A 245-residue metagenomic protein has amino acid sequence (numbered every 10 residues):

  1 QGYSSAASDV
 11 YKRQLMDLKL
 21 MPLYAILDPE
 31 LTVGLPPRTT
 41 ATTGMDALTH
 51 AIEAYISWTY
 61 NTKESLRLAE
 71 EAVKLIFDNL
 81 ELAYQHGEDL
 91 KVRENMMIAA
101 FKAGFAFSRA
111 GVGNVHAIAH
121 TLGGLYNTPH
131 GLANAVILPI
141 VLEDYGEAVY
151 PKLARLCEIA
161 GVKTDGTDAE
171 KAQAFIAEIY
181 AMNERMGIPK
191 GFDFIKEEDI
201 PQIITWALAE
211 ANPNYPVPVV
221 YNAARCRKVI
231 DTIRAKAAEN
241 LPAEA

Functional and structural regions predicted by a protein language model:
Q1-A7, Y11: Single conserved hydrophobic/aromatic residue that forms the stacking wall/gate of nucleotide- or nucleobase-binding
D9-A110, P218: Carboxylate- and glycine-rich phosphate/diphosphate-binding segment that chelates Mg2+/Mn2+
A47-A54, R67, E71-L82, N95-I98 (+9 more regions): Alpha-helical scaffold segments in soluble metabolic enzymes
Y55-N61, A110-V112, D144-P151, A237-L241: Short helix-capping/linker segments at secondary-structure and domain boundaries
A110-A174, Y180: C-terminal catalytic subdomain
L153, K163-A245: C-terminal charged capping/lid subdomain of soluble metabolic enzymes
